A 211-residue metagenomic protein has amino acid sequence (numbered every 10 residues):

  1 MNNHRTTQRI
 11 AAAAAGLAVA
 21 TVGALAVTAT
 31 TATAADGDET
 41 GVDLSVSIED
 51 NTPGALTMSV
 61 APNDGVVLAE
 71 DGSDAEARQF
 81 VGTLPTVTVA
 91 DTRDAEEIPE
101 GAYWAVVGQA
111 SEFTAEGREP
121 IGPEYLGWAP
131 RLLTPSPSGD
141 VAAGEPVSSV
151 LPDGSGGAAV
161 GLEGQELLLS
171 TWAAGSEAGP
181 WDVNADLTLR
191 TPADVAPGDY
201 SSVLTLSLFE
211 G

Functional and structural regions predicted by a protein language model:
M1-A34: Secretory targeting and sorting signals
R9-A11, G164, E177, W181-V183: Residue-level signal for well-ordered alpha-helical segments
T30-V141, A173-G211: N-terminal small/polar-rich segments of proteins
R93-E96, S155, L168: Intrinsically disordered, low-complexity regions of eukaryotic proteins
L132-A159: Terminal beta-strand-rich extracellular "head" domains that mediate receptor/glycan or other ligand binding
A158-E177: Acidic, glycine-rich flexible loop segments
